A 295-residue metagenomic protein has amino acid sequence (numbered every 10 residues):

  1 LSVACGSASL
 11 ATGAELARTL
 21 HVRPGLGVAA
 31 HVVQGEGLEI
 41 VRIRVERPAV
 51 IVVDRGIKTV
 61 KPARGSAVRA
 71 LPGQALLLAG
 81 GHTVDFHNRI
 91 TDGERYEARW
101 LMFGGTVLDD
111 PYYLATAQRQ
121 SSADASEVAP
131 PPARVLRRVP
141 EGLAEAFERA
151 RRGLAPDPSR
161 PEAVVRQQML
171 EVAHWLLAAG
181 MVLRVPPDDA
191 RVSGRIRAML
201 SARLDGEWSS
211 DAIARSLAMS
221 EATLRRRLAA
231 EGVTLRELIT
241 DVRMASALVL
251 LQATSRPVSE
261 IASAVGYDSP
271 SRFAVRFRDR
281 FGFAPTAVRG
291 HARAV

Functional and structural regions predicted by a protein language model:
L1-A11, A274-V295: …primarily DNA-binding HTH/wHTH and HhH modules…
L1-L26, E39-V41: A short, N-terminal "cap"/entry segment at the start of jelly-roll beta-barrel domains of the cupin/DSBH fold
R23-V128: N-terminal regulatory/effector-sensing and dimerization cores that precede helix-turn-helix DNA-binding domains
G73, A212-M219, L224, L228 (+3 more regions): Append "Primarily bacterial transcriptional regulators
A115-W175, A179-G180: Amphipathic alpha-helical segments enriched in hydrophobic/aromatic residues interleaved with Lys/Arg
G142, Q168, D188-I196, I239-R243: N-terminal positioning helix adjacent to the helix-turn-helix/winged-helix DNA-binding module
R149-P161, A173-R184, I196-S209, R227-L228 (+2 more regions): Basic, amphipathic alpha-helical hairpins
A230-S269, G290-V295: Terminal helix-turn-helix DNA-binding modules in bacterial transcription factors
